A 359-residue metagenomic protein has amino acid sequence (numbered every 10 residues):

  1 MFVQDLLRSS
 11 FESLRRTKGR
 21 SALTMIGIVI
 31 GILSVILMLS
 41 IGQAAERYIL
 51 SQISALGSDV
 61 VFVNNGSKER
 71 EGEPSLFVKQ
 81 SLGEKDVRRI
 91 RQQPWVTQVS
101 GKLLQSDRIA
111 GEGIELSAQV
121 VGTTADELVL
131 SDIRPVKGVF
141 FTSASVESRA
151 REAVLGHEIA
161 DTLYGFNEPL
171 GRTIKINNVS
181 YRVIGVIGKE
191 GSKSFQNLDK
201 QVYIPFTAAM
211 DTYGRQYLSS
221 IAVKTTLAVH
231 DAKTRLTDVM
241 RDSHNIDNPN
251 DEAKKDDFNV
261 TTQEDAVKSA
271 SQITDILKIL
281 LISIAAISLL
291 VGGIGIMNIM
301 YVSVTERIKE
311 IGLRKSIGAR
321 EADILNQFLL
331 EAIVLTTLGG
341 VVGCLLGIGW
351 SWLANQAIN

Functional and structural regions predicted by a protein language model:
Q4-R15, G19-I30, S34, M38-S40 (+2 more regions): Transmembrane alpha-helical interface segments in multi-pass membrane proteins
G42-Q119, D126-V129, T162, M210-D211 (+1 more regions): Hydrophobic, regular-secondary-structure patches
L56-V60, F77, K85, P94 (+10 more regions): Extracytoplasmic
E69-L76, R108-G111, G191-F195, T262 (+1 more regions): A short acidic, helix-capping loop that chelates divalent metal ions and anchors anionic groups
R70-L76, S243-K255, I358-N359: Short helix-coil transition/hinge motifs at the ends and kinks of transmembrane helices, capturing the brief
D126-F141, A150-P249: Mid-to-C-terminal secondary-structure elements that act as membrane-proximal/extracytoplasmic interface segments
P249-A285: Peri-transmembrane interface segments
